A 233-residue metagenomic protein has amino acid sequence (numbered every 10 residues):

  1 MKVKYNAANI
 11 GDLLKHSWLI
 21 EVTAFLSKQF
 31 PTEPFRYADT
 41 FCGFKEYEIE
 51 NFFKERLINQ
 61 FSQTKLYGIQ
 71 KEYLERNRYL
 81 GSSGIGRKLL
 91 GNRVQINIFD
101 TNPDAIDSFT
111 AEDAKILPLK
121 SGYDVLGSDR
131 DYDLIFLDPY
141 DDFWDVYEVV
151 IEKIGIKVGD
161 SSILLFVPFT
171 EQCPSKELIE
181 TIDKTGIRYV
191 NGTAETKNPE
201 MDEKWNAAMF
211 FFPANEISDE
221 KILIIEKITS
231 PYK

Functional and structural regions predicted by a protein language model:
M1-K233: Class I S-adenosyl-L-methionine-dependent methyltransferase catalytic core
